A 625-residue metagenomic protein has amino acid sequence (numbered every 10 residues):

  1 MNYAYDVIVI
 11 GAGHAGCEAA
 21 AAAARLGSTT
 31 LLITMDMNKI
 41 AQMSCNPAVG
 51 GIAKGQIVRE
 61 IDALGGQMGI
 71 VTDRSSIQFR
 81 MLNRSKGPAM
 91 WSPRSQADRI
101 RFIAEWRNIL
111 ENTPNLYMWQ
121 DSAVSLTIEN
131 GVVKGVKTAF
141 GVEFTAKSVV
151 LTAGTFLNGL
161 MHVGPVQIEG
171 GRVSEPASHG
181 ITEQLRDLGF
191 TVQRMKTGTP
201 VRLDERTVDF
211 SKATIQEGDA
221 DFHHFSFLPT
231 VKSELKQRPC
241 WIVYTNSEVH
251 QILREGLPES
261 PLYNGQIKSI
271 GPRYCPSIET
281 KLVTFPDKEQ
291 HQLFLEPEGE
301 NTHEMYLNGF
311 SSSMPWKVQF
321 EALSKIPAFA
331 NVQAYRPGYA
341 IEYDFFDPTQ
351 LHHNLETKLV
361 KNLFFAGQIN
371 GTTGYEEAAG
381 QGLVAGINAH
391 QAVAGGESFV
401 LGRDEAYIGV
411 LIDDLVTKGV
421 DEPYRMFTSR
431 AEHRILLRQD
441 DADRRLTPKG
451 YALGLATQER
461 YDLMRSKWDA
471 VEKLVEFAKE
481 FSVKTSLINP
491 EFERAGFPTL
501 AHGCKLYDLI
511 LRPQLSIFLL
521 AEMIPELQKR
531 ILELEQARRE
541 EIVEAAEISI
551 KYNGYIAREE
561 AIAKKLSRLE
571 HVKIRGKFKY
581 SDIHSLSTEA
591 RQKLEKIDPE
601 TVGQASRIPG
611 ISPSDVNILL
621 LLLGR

Functional and structural regions predicted by a protein language model:
N2-A15: Beta1/beta-strand and adjacent pyrophosphate-binding region of the FAD-binding site in flavoprotein oxidoreductases
A4, A21-S125, F140, T152-E169 (+4 more regions): Conserved N-terminal/central alpha/beta ligand/cofactor-binding core
I10, E143-G154: Short hydrophobic core segments
D36-N38, K54, T182-F320, I408 (+2 more regions): An anion/pyrophosphate-binding glycine-rich loop and adjacent beta-alpha core in soluble alpha-beta enzymes
T127-E143: Conserved beta-strand-loop-beta-strand element in the redox core of flavoprotein oxidoreductases
Y306-T372, V400-D413, R539-K593, D598: A glycine-rich dinucleotide-binding beta-alpha-beta segment and adjacent secondary-structure elements that constitute
A378-F399: Internal hydrophobic alpha-helix adjacent to the cofactor/substrate pocket in enzyme cavities
R430, L436, T447-N617, L621-R625: Extended, charge-enriched "interface" segments that sit outside catalytic cores
